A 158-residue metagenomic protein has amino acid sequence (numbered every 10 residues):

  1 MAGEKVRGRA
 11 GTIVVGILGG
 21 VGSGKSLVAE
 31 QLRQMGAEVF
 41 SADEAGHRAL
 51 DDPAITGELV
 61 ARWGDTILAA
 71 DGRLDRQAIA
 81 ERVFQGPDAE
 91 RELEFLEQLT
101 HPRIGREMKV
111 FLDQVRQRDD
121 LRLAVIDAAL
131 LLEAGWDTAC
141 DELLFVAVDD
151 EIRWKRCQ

Functional and structural regions predicted by a protein language model:
V15-I17: Hydrophobic anchor at the beta1->P-loop junction of P-loop NTPases
G20, L32: P-loop (Walker A) phosphate-binding loop of NTP-binding proteins
S23: ATP-binding Walker
S26: Walker A/P-loop
R33-F40: Post-Walker A helix-loop "phosphate-sensing" segment adjacent to the P-loop in P-loop NTPases
H47-R122: ATP-dependent small-molecule kinase phosphotransfer cores that center on conserved nucleotide phosphate-binding segments
K109-R156: ATP-dependent NMP and nucleoside kinases share a basic, alpha-helical "lid"
